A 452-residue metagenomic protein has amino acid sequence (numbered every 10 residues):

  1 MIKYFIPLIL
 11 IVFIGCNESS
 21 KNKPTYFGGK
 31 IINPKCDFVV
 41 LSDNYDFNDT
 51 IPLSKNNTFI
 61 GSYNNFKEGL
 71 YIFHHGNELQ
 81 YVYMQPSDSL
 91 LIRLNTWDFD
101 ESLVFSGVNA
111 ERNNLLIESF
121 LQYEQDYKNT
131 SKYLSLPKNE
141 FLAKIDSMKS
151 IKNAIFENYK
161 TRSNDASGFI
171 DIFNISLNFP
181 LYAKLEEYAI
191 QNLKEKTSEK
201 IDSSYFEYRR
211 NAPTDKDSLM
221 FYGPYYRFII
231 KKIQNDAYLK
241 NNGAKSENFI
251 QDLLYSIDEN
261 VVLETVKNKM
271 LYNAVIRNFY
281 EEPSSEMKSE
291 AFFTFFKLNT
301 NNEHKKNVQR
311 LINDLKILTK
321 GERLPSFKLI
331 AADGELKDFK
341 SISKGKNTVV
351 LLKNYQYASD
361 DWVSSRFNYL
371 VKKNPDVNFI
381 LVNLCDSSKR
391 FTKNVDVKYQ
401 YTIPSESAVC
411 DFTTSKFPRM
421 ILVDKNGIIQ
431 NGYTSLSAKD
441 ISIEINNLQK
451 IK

Functional and structural regions predicted by a protein language model:
M1-Y26, G432, L448-K452: Bacterial Sec-dependent N-terminal signal peptides
C16-F169, L185: A non-transmembrane, solvent-exposed segment enriched in polar/low-complexity residues
K132-S256, N260: N-terminal, charged low-complexity regulatory/assembly segments
N248-N273, R277, E281, S285-D314 (+2 more regions): Charge-dense, extended regions
K305-K340: N-terminal "domain-start" segment that seeds a small globular fold
E335-F367, N378-V382: Short active-site neighborhood of thiol/selenol oxidoreductases, capturing the structured segment around
T392-N426: Short, internal strand/loop/helix patches that form the active-site neighborhood or redox-interaction surface
K425-K452: Thiol-/selenol-based redox modules, centered on thioredoxin-like and closely related oxidoreductase domains
